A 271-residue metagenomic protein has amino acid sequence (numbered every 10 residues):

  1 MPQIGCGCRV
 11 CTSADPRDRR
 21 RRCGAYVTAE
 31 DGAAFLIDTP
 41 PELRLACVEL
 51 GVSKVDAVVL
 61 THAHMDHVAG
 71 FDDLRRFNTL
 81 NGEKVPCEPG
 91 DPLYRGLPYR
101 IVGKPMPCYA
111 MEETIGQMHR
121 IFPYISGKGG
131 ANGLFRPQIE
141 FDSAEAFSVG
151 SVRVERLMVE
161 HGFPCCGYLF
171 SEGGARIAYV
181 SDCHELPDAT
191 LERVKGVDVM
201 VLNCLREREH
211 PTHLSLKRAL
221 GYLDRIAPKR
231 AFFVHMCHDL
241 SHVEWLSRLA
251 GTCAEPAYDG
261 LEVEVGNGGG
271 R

Functional and structural regions predicted by a protein language model:
M1-V180, H184, A189, L246-G269: Binuclear metal-dependent hydrolase catalytic cores
P187-R271: Binuclear metal-ion centers of metallo-dependent hydrolases, dominated by the metallo-beta-lactamase
